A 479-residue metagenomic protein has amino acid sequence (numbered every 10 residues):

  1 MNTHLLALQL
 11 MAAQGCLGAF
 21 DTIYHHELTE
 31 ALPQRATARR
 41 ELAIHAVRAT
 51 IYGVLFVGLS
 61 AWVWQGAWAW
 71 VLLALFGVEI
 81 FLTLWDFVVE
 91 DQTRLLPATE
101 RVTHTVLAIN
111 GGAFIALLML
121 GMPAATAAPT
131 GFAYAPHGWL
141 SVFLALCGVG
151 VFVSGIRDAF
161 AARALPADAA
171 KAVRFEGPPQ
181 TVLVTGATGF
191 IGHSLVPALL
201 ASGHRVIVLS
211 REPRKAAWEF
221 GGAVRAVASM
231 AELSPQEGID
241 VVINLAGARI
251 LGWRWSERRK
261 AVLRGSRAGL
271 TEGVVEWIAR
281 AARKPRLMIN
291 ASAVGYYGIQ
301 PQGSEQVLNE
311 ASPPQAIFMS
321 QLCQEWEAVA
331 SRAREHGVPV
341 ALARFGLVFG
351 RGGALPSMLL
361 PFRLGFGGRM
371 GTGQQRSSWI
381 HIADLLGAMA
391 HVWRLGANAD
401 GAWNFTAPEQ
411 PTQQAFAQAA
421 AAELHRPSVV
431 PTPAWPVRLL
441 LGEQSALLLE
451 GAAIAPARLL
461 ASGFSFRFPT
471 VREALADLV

Functional and structural regions predicted by a protein language model:
A167-Q180, A446-V479: C-terminal amphipathic/interface module of NAD(P)-dependent oxidoreductases and related NAD-binding regulators
K171-T181, L395-E443, A476: Mid/C-terminal beta-alpha module of Rossmann-like enzyme folds, strongest in SDR-family dehydrogenases/epimerases
Q180-S202: N-terminal Rossmann NAD(P)H-binding glycine-rich loop of SDR-like oxidoreductase domains
R214-G273: NAD(P)H-binding glycine-rich loop region in Rossmannoid oxidoreductase-like domains and their noncatalytic homologs
K260, E272-I317: Conserved Rossmann-fold NAD(P)-dependent oxidoreductase catalytic core, especially the SDR/UDP-sugar
S292, A328-R351: Conserved beta-loop-beta element that borders a ligand/cofactor-binding pocket
P314-M319, R344-G352, T372-A383: Glycine-rich "substrate-gating" loop/helix at the edge of Rossmann-like oxidoreductase active sites
S331, L359-G367, Q375-P411: Alpha-helical substrate-binding/gating segment
